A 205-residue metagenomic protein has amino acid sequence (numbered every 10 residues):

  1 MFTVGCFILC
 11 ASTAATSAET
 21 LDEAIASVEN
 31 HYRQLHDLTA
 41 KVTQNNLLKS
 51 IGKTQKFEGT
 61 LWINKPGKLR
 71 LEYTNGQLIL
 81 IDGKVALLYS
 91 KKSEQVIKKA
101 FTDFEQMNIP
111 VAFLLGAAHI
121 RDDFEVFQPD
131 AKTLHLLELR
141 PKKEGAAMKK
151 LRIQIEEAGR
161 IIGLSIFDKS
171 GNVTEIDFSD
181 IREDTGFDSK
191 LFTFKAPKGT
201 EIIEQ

Functional and structural regions predicted by a protein language model:
F2-A11: Bacterial N-terminal signal peptides
T13-A18: Sec/Tat signal peptide C-region and signal peptidase I cleavage site
E19-T20, E29-L48, G52-T54, K84 (+2 more regions): Flexible, processing/modification-adjacent segments and terminal tails in exported/periplasmic/extracellular proteins
N46, I63-K65, G159: Beta-strand elements of well-folded, non-transmembrane domains
L48-S50, K68, G76-L78, Q95 (+3 more regions): Short beta-strands and strand-coil junctions in structured, solvent-facing domains, enriched
T60-N108, T174-E175: An acidic-aromatic
H119-Q205: Gly/Pro-enriched, hydrophobic low-complexity segments that function as extracytoplasmic propeptides/linkers
